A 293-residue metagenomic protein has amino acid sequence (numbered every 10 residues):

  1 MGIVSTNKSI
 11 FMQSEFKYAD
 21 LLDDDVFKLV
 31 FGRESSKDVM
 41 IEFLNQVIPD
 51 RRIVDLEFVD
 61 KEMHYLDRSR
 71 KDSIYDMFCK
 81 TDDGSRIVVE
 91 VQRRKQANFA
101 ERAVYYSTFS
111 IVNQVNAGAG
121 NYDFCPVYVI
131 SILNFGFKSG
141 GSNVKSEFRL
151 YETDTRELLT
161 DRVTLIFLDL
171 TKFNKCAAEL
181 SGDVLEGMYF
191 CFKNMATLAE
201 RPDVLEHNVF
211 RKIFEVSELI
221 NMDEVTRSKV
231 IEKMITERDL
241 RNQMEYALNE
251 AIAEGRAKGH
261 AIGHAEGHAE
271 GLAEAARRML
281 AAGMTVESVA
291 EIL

Functional and structural regions predicted by a protein language model:
M1-I166, T171-C176: Accessory alpha/beta interaction modules
G2-F16, I87-Q92, F190-L293: Short, charged alpha-helical interaction segments and adjacent helix-coil junctions
A19, D23, D50, G140 (+6 more regions): Alpha-helical protein-protein interaction elements
S35-V39, R94, N98, D183 (+3 more regions): Charged, alpha-helix-enriched surfaces in structured cytosolic catalytic cores of large nucleotide-utilizing machines
L44, S107, V184-F192, S217: Short amphipathic C-terminal alpha-helix that caps PH/PH-like domains
V144-L150, S181-M188, E232-M234: Short intrinsically disordered coil segments
D161-E206: Upstream accessory/linker segments immediately N-terminal to the RecA-like ATPase cores of bacterial MutS and a subset
